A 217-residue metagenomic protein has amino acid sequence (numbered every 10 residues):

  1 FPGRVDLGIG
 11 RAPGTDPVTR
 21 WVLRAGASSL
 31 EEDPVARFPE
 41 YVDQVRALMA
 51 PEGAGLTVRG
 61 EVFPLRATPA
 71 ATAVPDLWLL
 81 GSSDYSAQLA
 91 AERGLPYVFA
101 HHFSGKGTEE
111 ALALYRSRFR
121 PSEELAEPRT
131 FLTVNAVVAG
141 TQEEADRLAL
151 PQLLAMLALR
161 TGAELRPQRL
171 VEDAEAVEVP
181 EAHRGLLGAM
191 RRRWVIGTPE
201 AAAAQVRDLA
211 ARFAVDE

Functional and structural regions predicted by a protein language model:
V5-G8, P13-P17, P51: Active-site-adjacent scaffolding segments
V5-I9, D76-L80, Y97-A100, P128-N135 (+1 more regions): Hydrophobic faces of well-ordered beta-strands that scaffold small-molecule active sites in alpha/beta enzyme cores
R11-T15, F103, A136-V138: Active-site-proximal loop/turn and secondary-structure-junction residues that shape catalytic pockets, frequently
V18-L23, A91: Short aromatic-enriched loop/helix-cap "lid" or pocket-rim segments at secondary-structure transitions that line
W21, A25-A67, K106-V215: An alpha-helical appendage that flanks or caps ligand/catalytic pockets
A70-D76: A local structural motif
S83-K106, A111-L112: A conserved active-site cap/scaffold subdomain adjacent to cofactor or substrate pockets
